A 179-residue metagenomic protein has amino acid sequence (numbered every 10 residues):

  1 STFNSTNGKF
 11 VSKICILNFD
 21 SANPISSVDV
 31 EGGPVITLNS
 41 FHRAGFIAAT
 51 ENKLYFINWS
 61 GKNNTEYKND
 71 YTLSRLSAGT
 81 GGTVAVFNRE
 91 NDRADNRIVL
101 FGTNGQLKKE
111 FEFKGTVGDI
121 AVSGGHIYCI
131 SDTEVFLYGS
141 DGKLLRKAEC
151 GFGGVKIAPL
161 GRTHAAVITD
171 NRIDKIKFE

Functional and structural regions predicted by a protein language model:
S1-K9, T37-T50, T80-D92, A121-S131 (+3 more regions): Short beta-strand elements that form the blades of beta-propeller/WD-repeat-like and other beta-sheet-rich scaffold
K9-V30, T50-N69, D92-F113, T133-G151 (+1 more regions): Surface-exposed loop/turn elements that mediate protein-protein interactions on large endomembrane-trafficking
I14-L17, L54-I57, Y71-S74, T83-A85 (+2 more regions): Generic hydrophobic, helix-prone segments enriched in Leu/Val/Ile
D29-R43, N69-G81, E112-G125, F152-H164: Repeated scaffold domains used in trafficking and secretory/extracellular systems, primarily beta-propellers
R75-A78, R89-E90, L100: Short, conserved, surface-exposed binding loops centered on an aromatic residue
